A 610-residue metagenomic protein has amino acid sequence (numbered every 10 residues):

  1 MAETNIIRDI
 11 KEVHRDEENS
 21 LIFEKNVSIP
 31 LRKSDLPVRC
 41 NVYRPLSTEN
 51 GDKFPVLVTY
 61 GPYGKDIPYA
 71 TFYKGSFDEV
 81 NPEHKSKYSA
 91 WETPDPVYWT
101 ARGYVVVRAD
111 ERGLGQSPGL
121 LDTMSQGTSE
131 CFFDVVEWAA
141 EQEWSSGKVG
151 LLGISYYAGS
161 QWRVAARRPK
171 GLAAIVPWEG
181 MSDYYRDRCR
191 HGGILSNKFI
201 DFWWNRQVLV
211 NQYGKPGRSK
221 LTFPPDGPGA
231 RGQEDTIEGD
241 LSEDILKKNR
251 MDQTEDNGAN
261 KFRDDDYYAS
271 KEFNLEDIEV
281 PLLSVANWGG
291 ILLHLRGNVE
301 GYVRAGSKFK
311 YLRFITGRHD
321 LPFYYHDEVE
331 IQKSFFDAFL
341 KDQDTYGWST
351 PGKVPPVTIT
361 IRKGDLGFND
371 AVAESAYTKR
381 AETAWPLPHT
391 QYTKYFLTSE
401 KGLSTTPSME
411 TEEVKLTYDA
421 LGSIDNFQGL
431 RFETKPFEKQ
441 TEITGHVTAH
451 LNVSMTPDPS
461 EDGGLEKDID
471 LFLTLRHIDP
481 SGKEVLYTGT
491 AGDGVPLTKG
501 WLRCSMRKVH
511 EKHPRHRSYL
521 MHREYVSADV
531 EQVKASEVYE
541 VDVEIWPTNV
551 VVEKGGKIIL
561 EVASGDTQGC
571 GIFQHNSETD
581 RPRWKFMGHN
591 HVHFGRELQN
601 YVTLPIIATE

Functional and structural regions predicted by a protein language model:
E3-H14, F23-S28, E328-E330, Q343-E610: Glycine/threonine-rich phosphate-binding loop and adjacent beta-strand/alpha-helix elements that clamp
S34-L46, V56: A short loop-to-beta-strand scaffold at the N-terminal edge of the catalytic core in hydrolase folds
D52-P62: Short beta-strand element of the alpha/beta-hydrolase
F77, P82-K85, S89-P96, A101 (+1 more regions): Accessory cap/linker subdomain of secreted extracellular hydrolases
W91, T123-E143: Alpha/beta-hydrolase active-site loop
P96, T100-Q116: Conserved alpha/beta-hydrolase
E143-S155: Alpha/beta-hydrolase fold nucleophile elbow
I278, S284-A286: Short beta-strand/loop motif that positions the catalytic acidic residue of the alpha/beta-hydrolase fold
